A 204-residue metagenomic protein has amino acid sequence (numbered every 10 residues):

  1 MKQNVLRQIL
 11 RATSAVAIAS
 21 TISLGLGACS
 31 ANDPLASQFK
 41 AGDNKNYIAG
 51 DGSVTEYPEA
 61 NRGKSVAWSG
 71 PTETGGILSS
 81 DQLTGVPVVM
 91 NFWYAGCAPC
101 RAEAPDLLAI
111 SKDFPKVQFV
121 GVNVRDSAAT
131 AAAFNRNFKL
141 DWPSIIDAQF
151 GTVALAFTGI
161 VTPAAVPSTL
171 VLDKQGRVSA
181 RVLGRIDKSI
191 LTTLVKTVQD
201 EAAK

Functional and structural regions predicted by a protein language model:
M1-S69, K204: N-terminal targeting signals for export/organelle localization
P58-V88: A short beta-strand-turn-helix
G63-S65, L83-G85, V117, A129 (+2 more regions): Extracytoplasmic
L78-R101, L107: Short active-site neighborhood of thiol/selenol oxidoreductases, capturing the structured segment around
L83-V88, A131, N137-S144, R177: Conserved N-terminal glycine/acidic-rich loop preference
R101-K139, F150-A156: Structural microenvironment flanking redox-active thiols in thiol-disulfide oxidoreductases
R136-L140, D147-A203: Thiol/disulfide oxidoreductase modules built on the thioredoxin-like
